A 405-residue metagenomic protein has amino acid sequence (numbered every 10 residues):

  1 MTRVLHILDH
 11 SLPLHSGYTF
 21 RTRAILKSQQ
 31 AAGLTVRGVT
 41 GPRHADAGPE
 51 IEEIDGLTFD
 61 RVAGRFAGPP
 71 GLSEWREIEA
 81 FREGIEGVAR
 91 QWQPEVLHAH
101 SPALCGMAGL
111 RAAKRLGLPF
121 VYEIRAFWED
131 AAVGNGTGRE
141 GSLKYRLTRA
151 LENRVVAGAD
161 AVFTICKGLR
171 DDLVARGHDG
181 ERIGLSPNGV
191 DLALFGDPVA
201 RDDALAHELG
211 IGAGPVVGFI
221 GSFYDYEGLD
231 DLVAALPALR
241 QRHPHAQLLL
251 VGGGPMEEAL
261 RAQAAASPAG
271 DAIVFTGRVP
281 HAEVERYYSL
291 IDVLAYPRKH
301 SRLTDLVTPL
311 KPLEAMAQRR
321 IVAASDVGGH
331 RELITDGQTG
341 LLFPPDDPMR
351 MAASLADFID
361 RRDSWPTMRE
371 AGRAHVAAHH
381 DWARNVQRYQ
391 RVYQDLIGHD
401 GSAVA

Functional and structural regions predicted by a protein language model:
M1-G64, A405: N-terminal subdomain of nucleotide-sugar transferases
R3-I7, I211-L236: Conserved donor-binding/catalytic core segment of Leloir-type glycosyltransferases
G168, G189: Carbohydrate-associated surface elements
G196-I211: A short helix/loop element that forms part of the nucleotide-sugar donor recognition site in Leloir-type
H245, R350, D357, S364-H379 (+1 more regions): A short, well-ordered alpha-helix in the C-terminal region of glycosyltransferases
E258-E285: Nucleotide-activated donor-binding/catalytic signature segment of Leloir-type glycosyltransferases, i.e., the conserved
L294-Y296, E314-A317, I321-A324: Short hydrophobic beta-strand element within catalytic cores of glycosyltransferases and related nucleotide-activated
T335-G337, L341-P348, D357-D363: Conserved acidic donor-binding segment of nucleotide-sugar-dependent glycosyltransferases
